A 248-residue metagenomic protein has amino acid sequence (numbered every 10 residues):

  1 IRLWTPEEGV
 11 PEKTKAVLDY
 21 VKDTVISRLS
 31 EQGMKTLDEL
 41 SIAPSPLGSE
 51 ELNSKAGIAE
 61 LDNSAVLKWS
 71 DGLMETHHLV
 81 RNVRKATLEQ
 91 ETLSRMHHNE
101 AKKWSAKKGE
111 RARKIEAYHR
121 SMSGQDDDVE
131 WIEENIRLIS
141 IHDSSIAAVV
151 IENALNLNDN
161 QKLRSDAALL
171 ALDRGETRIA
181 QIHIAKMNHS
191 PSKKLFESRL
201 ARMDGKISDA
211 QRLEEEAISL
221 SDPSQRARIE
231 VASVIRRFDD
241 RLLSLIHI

Functional and structural regions predicted by a protein language model:
W4-P11, K15, L29, M34 (+4 more regions): A eukaryote-biased feature capturing mid-to-C-terminal, repeat/solenoid-rich segments of large proteins, strongly
D19-T87, E91, R95-N99: C-terminal boundary/linker of central alpha/beta nucleotide-binding cores
I115, D166, S192, F196-R199 (+2 more regions): "A position-specific structural signal for the A-helix of alpha-solenoid helical repeats
I246-I248: Conserved small/polar residues in nucleotide/adenosyl-binding loops
